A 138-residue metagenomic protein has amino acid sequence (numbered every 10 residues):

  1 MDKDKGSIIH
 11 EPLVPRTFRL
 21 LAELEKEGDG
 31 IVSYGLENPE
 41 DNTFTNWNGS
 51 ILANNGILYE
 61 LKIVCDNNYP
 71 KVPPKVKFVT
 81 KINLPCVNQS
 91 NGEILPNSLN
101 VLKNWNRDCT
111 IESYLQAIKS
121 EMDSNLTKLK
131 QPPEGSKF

Functional and structural regions predicted by a protein language model:
M1-F138: UBC/E2-like fold recognition across ubiquitin and ubiquitin-like conjugation systems, capturing catalytically active
